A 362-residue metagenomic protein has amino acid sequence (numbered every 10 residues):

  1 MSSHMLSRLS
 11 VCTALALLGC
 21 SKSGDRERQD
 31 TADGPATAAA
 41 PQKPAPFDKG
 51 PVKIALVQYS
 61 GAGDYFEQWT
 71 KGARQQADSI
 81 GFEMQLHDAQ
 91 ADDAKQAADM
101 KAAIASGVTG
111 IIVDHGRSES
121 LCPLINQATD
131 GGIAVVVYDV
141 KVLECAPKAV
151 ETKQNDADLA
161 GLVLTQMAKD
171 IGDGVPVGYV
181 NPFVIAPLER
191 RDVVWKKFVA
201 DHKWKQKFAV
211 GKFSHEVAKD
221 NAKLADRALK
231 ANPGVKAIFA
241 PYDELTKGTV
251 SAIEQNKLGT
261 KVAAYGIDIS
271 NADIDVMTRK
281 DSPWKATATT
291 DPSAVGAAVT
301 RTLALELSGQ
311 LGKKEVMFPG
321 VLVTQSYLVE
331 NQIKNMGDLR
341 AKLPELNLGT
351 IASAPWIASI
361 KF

Functional and structural regions predicted by a protein language model:
M1-S10: Bacterial N-terminal signal peptides that target proteins for export
V11-A16: Hydrophobic helical h-region of N-terminal Sec-dependent signal peptides in bacterial secretory/periplasmic proteins
L18-F362: A residue-level marker of the well-folded mature domains of exported/periplasmic proteins
